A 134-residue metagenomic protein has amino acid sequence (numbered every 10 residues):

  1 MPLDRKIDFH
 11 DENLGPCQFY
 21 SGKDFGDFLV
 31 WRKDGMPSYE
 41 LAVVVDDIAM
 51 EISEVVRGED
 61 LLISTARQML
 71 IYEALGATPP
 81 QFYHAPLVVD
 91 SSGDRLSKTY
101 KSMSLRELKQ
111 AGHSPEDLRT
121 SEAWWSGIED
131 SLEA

Functional and structural regions predicted by a protein language model:
M1-S97, S104-K109: Active-site cores that bind ATP or allylic diphosphates and position pyrophosphate for catalysis
P86-A134: Non-catalytic terminal extensions that flank enzyme cores
